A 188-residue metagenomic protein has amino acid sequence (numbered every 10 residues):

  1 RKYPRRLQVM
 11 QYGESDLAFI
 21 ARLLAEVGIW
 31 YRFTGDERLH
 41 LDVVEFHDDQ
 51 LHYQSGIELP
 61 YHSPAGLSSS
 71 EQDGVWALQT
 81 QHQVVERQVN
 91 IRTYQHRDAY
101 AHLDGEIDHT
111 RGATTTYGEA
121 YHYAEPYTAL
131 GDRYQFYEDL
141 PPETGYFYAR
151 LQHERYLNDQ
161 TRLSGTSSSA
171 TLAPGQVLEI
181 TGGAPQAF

Functional and structural regions predicted by a protein language model:
R1-F188: Amphipathic alpha-helical and helix-coil boundary elements used as assembly and membrane-proximal scaffolds
